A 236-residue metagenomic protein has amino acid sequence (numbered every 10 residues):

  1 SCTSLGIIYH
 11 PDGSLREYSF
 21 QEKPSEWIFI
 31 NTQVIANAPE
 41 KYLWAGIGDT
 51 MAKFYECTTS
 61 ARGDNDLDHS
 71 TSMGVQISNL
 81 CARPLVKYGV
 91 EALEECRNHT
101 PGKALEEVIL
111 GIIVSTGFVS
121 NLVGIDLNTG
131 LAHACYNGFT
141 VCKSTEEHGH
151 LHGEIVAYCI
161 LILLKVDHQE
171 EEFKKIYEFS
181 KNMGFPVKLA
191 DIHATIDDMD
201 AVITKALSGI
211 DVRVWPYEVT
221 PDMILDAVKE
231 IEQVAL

Functional and structural regions predicted by a protein language model:
S1-I77: A glycine/threonine-rich phosphate-anchoring loop and its flanking beta-alpha core in nucleotide/phosphate-binding
Q21-E22, L122-G124, D211: Short hydrophobic "helix-edge" motifs at membrane interfaces and signal-peptide entry regions
F54, T58, I112, C142 (+3 more regions): Generic structural signal for hydrophobic core residues of well-folded globular domains
F54, T58-R62, A92, S115 (+3 more regions): A short secondary-structure junction motif
L67-F179: Active-site segments that bind and position negatively charged phosphate/pyrophosphate groups
Q169-L236: C-terminal charged capping/lid subdomain of soluble metabolic enzymes
